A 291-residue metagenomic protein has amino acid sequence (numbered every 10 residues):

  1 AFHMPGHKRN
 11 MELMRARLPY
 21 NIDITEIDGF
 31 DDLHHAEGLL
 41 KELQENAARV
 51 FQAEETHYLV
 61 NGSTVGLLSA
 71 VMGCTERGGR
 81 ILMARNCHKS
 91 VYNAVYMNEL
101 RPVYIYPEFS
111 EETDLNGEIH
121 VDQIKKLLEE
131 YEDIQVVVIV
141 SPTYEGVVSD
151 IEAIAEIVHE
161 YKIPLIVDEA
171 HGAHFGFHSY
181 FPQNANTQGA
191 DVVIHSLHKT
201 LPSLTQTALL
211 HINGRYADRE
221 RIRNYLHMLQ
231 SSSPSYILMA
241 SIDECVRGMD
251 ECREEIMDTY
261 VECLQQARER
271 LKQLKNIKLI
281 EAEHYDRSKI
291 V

Functional and structural regions predicted by a protein language model:
A1-N21: N-terminal glycine-rich, Lys/His-bearing helix-loop that initiates the first secondary-structure elements of many
M4-G6, E26-A36, S149-D150, F177 (+2 more regions): Generic structural "secondary-structure junction" signal
H7-R9, L39, Q206, P234: Short capping/connector residues at structural and topological boundaries
K8, G62-S63: Short glycine-rich, polar/acidic loop-and-turn segments at beta strand-coil junctions
M14-A16, A53, S63-E281: Conserved PLP-enzyme active-site core in the AAT-like
P19-G62: Conserved N-terminal alpha-helix of the aminotransferase class I/II PLP-enzyme fold
E283-Y285: Short, flexible turn/loop "capping" segments at secondary-structure junctions
R287-V291: Conserved PLP-binding active-site segment of the aspartate aminotransferase-like
